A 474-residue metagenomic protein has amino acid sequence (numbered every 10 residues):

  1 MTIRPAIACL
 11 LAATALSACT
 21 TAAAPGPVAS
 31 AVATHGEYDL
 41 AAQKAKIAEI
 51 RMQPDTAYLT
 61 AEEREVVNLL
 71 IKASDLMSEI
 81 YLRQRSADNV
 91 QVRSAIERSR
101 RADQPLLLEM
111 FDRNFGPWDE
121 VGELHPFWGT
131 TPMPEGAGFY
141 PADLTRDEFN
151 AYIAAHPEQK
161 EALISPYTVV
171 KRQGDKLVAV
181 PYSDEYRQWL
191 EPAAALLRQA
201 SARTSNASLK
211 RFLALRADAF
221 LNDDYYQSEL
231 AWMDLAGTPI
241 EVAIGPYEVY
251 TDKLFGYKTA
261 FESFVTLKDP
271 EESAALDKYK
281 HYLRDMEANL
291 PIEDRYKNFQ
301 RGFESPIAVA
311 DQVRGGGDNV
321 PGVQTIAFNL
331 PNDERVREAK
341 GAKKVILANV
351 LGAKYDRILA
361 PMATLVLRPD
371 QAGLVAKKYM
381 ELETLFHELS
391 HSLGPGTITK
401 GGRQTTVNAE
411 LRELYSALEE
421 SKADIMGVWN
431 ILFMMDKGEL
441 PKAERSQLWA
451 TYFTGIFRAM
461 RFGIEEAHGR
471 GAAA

Functional and structural regions predicted by a protein language model:
M1-A8: Bacterial N-terminal signal peptides that target proteins for export
A31-R216: N-terminal helix-rich structural modules
Y182-A376: Contiguous, non-catalytic segments that form substrate-binding/exosite surfaces or channel walls
N206, S416-F433: An active-site-proximal "capping" alpha-helix that borders the catalytic cofactor pocket
L382-G396, A423, V428: Active-site recognition of the HExxH zinc-binding catalytic motif
P395-S421: Post-HEXXH active-site segment of zinc metalloproteases
V428-A474: Long, well-structured alpha-helical subdomains associated with metal-dependent extracellular/ecto-lumenal hydrolases
